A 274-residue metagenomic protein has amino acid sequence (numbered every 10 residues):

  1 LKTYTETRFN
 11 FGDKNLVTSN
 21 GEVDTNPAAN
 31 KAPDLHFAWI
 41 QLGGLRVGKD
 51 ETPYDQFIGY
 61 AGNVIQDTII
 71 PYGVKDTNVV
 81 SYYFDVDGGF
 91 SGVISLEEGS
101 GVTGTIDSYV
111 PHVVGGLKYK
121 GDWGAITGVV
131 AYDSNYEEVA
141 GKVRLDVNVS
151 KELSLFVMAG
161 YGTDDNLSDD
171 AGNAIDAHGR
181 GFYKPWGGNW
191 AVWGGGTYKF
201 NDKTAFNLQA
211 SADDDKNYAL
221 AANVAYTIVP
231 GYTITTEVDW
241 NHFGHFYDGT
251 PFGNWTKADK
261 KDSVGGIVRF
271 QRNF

Functional and structural regions predicted by a protein language model:
L1, G44-V47, G88-I94, W123-G128 (+4 more regions): Repeated loop/turn-to-beta-strand initiation elements of outer-membrane beta-barrel proteins
L1-V102, D107-A125, W240: Outer membrane beta-barrel
N10, T52, E97-G99, A131-D133 (+3 more regions): Active-site beta-loop-alpha junctions enriched in small/polar residues
N15-A28, G101-S108, G162-G188, N241-D262: Solvent-exposed loop segments that connect transmembrane elements
T25-A28, T68-I70, T103-T105, G116 (+6 more regions): Outer-membrane beta-barrel proteins
A38, V80-Y82, G115, G141-V143 (+4 more regions): Membrane-embedded beta-strands of outer-membrane beta-barrel proteins, especially the hydrophobic/small aromatic
V110, G115-A221: Detector for outer-membrane/organellar transmembrane beta-barrel domains, recognizing the amphipathic beta-strand
Y226-I228, K260-F274: Outer-membrane beta-barrel "beta-signal"
